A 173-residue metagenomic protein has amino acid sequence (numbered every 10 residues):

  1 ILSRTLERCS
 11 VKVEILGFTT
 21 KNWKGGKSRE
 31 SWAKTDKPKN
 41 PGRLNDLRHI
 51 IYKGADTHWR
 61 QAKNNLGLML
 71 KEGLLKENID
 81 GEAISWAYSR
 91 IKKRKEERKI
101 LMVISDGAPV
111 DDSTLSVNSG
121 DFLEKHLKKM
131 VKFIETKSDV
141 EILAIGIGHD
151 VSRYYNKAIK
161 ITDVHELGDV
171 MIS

Functional and structural regions predicted by a protein language model:
I1-S173: Acidic, glycine-rich A-domain
